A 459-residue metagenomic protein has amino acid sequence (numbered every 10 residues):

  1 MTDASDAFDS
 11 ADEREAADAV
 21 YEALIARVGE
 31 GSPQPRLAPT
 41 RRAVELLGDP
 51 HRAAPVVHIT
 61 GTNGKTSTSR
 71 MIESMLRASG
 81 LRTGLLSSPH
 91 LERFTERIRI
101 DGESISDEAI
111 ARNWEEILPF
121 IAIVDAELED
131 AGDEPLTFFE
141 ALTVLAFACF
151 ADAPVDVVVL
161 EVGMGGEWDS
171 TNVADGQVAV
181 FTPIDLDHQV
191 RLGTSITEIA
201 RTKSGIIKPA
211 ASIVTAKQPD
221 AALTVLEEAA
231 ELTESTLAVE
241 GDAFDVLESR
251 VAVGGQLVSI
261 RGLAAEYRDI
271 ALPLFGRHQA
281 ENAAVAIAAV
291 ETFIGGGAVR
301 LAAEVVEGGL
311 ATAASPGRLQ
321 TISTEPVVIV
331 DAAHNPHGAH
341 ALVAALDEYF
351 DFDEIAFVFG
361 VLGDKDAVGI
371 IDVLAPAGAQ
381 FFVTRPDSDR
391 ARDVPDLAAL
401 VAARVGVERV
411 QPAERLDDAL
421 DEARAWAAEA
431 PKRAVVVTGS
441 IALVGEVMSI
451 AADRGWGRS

Functional and structural regions predicted by a protein language model:
M1-G61, T68-L81, L85-L86, A126-D133: Short functional linear segments
R41-R52, A78-A174, V190-L192, E198 (+1 more regions): ATP-dependent carboxylate-amine ligase catalytic core
A53, V157-L160, D169-V180, I184-H188 (+2 more regions): Nucleotide phosphate-binding/pyrophosphate-handling subdomain across enzymes that bind or process nucleotide phosphates
L86-P89, A216-K217, A229-V251, A271-R277 (+6 more regions): Beta-strand->loop->alpha-helix junctions that form or flank phosphate-binding loops in nucleotide-handling enzymes
V124-A131, P154-E161, G176-D269, A283-E307: Acidic, Mg2+-coordinating active-site environments of NTP-dependent enzymes
F150-D156, Y349-D353, A423-A434: Glycine-rich phosphate-binding loop signature in dinucleotide/nucleotide-binding domains
P219-E234, G254, V327-I329, P336 (+1 more regions): C-terminal helical cap/extension that packs against the catalytic core of soluble nucleotide-cofactor enzymes
S440: Active-site-proximal loop/hinge segments that shape catalytic or ion-binding/gating pockets
